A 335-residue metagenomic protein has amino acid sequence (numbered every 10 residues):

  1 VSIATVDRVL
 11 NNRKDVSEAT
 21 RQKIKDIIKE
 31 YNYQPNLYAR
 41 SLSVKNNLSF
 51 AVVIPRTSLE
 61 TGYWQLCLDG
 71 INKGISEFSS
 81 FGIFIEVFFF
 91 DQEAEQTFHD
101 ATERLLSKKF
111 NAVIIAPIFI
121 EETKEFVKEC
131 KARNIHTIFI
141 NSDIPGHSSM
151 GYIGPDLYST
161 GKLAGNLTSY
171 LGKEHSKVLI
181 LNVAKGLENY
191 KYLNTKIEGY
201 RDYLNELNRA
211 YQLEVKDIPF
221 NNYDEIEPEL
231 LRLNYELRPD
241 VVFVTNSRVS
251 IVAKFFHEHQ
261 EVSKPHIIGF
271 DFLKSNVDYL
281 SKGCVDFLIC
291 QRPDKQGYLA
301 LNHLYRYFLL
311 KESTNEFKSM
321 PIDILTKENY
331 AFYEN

Functional and structural regions predicted by a protein language model:
V1-N46: N-terminal helix-turn-helix DNA-binding module of bacterial transcription factors
I27, Y31, E188-N189, L204 (+1 more regions): Hinge/cleft segment of the Venus flytrap/periplasmic-binding protein
N36-Q96: Amphipathic helical "hinge" segments at domain boundaries
R56-Y63, V87-T97, G154-K162, N182-N205 (+4 more regions): Hinge/beta->alpha junction and helix N-cap segments in small-molecule ligand-binding domains
E77-F81, R133, L204-Y211, E258-S263: Short helix-capping segments at alpha-helix termini
A112-K131, K216-S275: Hydrophobic alpha-helical
E122-S159, L273-S281: Flexible loop/hinge segments that line or gate small-molecule binding clefts
Y152-V178, I226-E227, R292-L309: Hydrophobic alpha-helical segments within soluble ligand-binding/sensing domains
